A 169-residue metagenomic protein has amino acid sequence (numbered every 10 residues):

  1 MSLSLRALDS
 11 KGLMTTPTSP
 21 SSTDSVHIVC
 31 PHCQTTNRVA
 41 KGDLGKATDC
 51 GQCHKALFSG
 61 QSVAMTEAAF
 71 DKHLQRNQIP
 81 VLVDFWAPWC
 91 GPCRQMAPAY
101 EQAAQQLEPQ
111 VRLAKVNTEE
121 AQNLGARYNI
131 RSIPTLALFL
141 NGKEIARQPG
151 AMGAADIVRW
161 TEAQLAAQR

Functional and structural regions predicted by a protein language model:
C30-C33, C50-C53: Short cysteine-rich clusters marking metal-coordination/redox-active sites
N37, L57, A97: Cys/His-rich microdomains that often coordinate metals
V39-T48: Short linker/helix segments within small regulatory modules
S62-V81: A short beta-strand-turn-helix
Q78, F85-W89, S132: Short pre-active-site segment immediately N-terminal to redox-active cysteine/selenocysteine motifs in thiol-based
F85, Y100-A104, E108-N123: Thiol-based oxidoreductase modules, predominantly thioredoxin-like and allied folds used for disulfide exchange
F85-A99: Conserved redox-active cysteine motifs that mediate thiol-disulfide chemistry, especially di-cysteine Cys-X(1-2)-Cys
S132, A137-R169: Non-catalytic, surface beta->alpha helical segment in thiol-disulfide oxidoreductase systems
